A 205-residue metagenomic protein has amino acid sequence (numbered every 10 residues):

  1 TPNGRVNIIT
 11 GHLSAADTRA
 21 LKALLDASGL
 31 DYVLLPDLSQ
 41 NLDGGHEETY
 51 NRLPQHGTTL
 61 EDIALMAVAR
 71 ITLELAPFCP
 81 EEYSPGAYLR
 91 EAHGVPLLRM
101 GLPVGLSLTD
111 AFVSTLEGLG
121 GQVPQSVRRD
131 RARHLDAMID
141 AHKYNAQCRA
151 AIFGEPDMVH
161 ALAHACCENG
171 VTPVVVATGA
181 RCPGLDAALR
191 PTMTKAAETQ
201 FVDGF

Functional and structural regions predicted by a protein language model:
T1-F205: An N-terminal assembly and electron-transfer interface module characteristic of large anaerobic redox and radical
